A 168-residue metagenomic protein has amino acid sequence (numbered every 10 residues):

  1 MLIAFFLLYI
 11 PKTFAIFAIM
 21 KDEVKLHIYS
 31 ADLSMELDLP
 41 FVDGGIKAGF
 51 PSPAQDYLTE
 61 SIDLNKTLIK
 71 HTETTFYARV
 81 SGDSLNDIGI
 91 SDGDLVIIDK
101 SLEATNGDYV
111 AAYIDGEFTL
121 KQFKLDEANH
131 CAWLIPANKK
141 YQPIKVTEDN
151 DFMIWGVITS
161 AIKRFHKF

Functional and structural regions predicted by a protein language model:
I3-N86, E117, H130, M153-W155 (+1 more regions): Short, positionally conserved secondary-structure boundary motifs
G93-D94, D108: Structural motif
I97-I98, A111: Hydrophobic beta-strand signal
N106-N129: Short, compositionally biased
H130-P136: Short, solvent-exposed secondary-structure boundary/capping segments
K139-K145: Flexible, small-/acidic-enriched active-site or ligand-binding loops
